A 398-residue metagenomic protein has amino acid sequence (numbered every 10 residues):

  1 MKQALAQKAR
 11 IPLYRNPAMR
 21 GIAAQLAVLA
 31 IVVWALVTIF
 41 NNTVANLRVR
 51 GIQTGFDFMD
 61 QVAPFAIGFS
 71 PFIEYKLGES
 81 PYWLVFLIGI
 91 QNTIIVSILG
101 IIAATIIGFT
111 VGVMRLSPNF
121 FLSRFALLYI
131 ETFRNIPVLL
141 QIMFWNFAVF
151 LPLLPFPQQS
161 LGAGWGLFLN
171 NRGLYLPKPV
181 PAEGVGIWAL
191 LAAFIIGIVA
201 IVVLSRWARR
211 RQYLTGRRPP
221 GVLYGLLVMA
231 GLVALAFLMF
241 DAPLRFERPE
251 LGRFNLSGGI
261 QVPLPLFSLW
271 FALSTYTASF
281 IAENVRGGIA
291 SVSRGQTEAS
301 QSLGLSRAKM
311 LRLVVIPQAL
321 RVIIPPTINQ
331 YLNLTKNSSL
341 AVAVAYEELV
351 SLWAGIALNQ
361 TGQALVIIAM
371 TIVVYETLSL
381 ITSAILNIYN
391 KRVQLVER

Functional and structural regions predicted by a protein language model:
K2-R398: Transmembrane alpha-helices and adjacent helix-loop boundaries
